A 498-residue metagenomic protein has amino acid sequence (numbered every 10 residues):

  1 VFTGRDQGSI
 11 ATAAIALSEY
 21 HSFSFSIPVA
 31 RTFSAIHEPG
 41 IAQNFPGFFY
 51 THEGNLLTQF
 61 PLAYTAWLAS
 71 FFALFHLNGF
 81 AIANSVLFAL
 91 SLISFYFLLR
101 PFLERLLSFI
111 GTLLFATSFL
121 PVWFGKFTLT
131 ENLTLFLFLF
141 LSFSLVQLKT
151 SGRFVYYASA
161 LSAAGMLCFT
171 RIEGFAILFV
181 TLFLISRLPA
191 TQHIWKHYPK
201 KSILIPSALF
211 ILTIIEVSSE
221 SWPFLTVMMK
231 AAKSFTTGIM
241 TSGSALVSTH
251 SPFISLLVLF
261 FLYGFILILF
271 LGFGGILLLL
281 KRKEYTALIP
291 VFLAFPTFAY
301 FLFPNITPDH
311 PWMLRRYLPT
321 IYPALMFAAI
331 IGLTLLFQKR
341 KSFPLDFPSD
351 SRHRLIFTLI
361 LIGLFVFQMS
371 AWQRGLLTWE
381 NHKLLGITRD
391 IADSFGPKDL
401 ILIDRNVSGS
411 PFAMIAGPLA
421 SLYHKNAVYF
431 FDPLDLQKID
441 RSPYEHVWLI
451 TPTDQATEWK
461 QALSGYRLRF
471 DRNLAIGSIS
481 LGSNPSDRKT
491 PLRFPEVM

Functional and structural regions predicted by a protein language model:
V1, G174, L302-F303, G332 (+1 more regions): Transmembrane alpha-helical segments
L17-F72, P308: Interfacial juxtamembrane loops and adjacent helix segments that form the catalytic/substrate-binding surfaces
S70, G79-L103, F140-S144, G274-L277: Transmembrane-helix motifs of polytopic, lipid-linked glycan transferases
F88-Y96, S186-H193, L209-I211, F261-T286 (+1 more regions): Hydrophobic, aromatic-rich transmembrane alpha-helices and their immediate juxtamembrane boundary segments
R100, L141-Y157, L167: Membrane-interface transmembrane helices that cradle and orient dolichyl/undecaprenyl
G111-A116, F143, A164-C168, L182: Short helix- or helix-capping micro-motifs that position conserved polar/aromatic residues at function-defining sites
L120-T134: Short acidic/glycine- and proline-prone juxtamembrane loop motifs at membrane-interface regions of multi-pass membrane
I211-L225, I362-T490: Catalytic lumenal/periplasmic loop and adjoining terminal transmembrane helix of membrane glycan-assembly enzymes
